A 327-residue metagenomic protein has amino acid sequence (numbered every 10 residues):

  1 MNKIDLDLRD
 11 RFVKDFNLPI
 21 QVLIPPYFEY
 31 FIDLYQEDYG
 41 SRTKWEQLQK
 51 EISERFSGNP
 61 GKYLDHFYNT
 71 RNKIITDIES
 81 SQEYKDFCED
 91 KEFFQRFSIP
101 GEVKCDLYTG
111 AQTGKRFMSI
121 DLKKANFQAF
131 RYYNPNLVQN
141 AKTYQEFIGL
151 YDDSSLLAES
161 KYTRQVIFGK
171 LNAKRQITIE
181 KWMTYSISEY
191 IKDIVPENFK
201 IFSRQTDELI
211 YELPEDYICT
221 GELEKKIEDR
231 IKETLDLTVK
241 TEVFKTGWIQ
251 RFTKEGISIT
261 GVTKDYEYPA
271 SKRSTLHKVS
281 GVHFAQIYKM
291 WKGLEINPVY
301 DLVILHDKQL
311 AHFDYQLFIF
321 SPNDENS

Functional and structural regions predicted by a protein language model:
M1-S327: Conserved acidic
